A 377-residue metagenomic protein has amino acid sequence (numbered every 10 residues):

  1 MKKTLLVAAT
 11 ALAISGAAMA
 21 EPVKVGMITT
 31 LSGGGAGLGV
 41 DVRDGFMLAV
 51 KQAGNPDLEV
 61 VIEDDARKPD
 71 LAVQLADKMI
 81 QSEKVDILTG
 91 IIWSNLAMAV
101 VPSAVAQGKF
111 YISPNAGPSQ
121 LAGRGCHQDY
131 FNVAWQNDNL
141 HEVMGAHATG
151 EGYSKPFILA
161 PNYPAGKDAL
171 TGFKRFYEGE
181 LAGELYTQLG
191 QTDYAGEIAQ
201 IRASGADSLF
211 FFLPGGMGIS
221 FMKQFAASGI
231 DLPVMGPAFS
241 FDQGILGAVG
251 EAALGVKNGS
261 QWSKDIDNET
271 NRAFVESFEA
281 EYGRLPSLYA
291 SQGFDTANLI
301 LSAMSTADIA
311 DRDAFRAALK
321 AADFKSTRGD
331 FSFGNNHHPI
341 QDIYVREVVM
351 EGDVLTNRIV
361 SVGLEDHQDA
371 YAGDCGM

Functional and structural regions predicted by a protein language model:
M1-M19: Gram-negative bacterial Sec-dependent N-terminal signal peptides
G26-G45, A53, E63-D70, I92-N95 (+5 more regions): Extracytoplasmic "Venus flytrap"
M27, M79, E83-I92, I112-P114 (+5 more regions): Periplasmic-binding protein-like
G37-D44, Q52-L121, T187-Y194, P214 (+1 more regions): Beta-alpha junction/loop-to-helix N-cap segments that form part of ligand/metal-binding clefts
Q74, S119-A122, Q128-G229, W262-A273 (+1 more regions): Extracellular/periplasmic Venus flytrap/periplasmic-binding protein
I112, S119-A122, L189-G190, D231-E251 (+1 more regions): Venus flytrap/periplasmic-binding-protein-like
M222-F294, S305-A310, V360-M377: Extracellular/periplasmic periplasmic-binding protein-like sensory domains
A280-A290, L301-R358: Segments of small-molecule ligand-sensing domains
